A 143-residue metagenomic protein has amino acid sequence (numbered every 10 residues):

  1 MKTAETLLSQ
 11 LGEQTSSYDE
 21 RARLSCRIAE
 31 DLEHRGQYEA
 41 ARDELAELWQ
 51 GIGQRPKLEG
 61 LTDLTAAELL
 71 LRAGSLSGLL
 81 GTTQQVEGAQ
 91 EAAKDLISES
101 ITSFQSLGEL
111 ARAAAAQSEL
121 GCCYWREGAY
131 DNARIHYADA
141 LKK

Functional and structural regions predicted by a protein language model:
M1-K143: Intrinsically disordered, low-complexity regions
